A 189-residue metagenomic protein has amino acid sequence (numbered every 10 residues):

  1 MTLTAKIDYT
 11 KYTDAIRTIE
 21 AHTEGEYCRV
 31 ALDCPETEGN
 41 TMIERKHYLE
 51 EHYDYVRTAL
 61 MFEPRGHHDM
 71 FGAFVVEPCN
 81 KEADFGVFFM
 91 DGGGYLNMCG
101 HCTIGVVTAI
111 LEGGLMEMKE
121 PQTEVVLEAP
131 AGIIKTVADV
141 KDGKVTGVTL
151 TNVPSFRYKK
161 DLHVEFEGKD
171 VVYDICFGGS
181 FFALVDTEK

Functional and structural regions predicted by a protein language model:
T2-D174, A183-K189: A glycine-rich beta-to-alpha transition motif near the start of alpha/beta enzyme domains, typified by
G179: Glycine-rich ThDP/TPP pyrophosphate-binding loop and its adjacent helix/strand module within ThDP-dependent enzymes
